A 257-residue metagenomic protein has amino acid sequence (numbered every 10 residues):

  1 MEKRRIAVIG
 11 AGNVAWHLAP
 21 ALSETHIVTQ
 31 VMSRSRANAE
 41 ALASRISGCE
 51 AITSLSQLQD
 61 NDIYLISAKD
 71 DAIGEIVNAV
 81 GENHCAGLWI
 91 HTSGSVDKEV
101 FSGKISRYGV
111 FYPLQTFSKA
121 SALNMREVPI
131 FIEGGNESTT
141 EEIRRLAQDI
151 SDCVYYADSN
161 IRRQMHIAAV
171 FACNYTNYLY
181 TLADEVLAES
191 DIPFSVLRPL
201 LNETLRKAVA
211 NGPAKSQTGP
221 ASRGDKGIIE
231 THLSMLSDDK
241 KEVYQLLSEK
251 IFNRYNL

Functional and structural regions predicted by a protein language model:
M1-T53: NAD(P)+-binding Rossmann beta1-loop-alpha1 motif at the extreme N-terminus of oxidoreductases
E2-R5, A86, E127: Phosphate-coordination loops involved in phosphoryl transfer and adenosine-cofactor binding
I6, V28-T29, C49, G87 (+3 more regions): Hydrophobic anchor at the start of a short beta-strand that flanks the dinucleotide cofactor-binding loop
A7-V8, I66, I132: Hydrophobic Val/Ile/Leu positions in short beta-strands of Rossmann-like dinucleotide-binding domains
L18, N38, L42-R45, A122-I167 (+1 more regions): Internal alpha-helical scaffold of NAD(P)-dependent oxidoreductase catalytic cores
M32, L65, A169-A172, T176 (+3 more regions): Amphipathic, non-transmembrane alpha-helical scaffold segments
R36, E40, S44-A122: Rossmann-like NAD(P)(H) cofactor-binding subdomain of soluble oxidoreductases
S195-L257: NAD(P)-dependent Rossmann-like dehydrogenase/reductase catalytic/cofactor-binding core
